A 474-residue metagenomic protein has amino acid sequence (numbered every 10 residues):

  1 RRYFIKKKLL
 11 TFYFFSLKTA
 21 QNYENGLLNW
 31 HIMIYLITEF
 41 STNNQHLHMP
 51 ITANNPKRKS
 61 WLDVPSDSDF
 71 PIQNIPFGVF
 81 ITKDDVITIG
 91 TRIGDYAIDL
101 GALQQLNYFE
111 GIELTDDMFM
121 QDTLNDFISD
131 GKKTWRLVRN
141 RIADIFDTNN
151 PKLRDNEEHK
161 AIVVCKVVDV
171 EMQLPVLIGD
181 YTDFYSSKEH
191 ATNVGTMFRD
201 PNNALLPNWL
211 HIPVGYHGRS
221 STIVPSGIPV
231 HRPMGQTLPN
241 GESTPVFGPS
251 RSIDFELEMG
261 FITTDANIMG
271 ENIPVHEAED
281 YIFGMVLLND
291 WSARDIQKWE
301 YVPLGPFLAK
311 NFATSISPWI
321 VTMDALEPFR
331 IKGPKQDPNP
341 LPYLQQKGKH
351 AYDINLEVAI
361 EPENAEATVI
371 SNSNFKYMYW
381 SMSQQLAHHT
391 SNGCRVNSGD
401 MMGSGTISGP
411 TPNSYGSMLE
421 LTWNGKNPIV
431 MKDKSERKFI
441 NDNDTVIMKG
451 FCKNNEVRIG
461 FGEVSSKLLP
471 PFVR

Functional and structural regions predicted by a protein language model:
R2-L17, M33: Hydrophobic alpha-helical signal peptides and transmembrane signal-/tail-anchor segments that drive secretory-pathway
T11, T19-A20, T38, T42: Ala/Thr-enriched low-complexity intrinsically disordered regions
N22-N25: Acidic/polar hotspots within intrinsically disordered regions
A53-T82, R92, D99-S371, Y379-S383: Active-site microenvironments in enzyme catalytic cores
I89, Y96-A97, E258, M401 (+2 more regions): Residue-level marker of beta-strand positions
W380-H388, R395-S398, M402-F451, V457-R458 (+1 more regions): Active-site pocket scaffolds in enzymes
K467-L469: Short beta-strand edge segments in extracellular beta-sheet folds
